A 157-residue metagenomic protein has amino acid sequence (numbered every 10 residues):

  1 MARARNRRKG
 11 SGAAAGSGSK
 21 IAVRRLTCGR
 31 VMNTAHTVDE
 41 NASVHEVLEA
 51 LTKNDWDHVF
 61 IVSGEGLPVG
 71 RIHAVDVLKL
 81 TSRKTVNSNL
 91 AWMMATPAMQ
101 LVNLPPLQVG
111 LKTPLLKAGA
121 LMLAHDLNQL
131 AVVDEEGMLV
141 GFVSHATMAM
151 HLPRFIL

Functional and structural regions predicted by a protein language model:
M1-L157: Tandem CBS (Cystathionine beta-synthase) repeat/Bateman regulatory domains
